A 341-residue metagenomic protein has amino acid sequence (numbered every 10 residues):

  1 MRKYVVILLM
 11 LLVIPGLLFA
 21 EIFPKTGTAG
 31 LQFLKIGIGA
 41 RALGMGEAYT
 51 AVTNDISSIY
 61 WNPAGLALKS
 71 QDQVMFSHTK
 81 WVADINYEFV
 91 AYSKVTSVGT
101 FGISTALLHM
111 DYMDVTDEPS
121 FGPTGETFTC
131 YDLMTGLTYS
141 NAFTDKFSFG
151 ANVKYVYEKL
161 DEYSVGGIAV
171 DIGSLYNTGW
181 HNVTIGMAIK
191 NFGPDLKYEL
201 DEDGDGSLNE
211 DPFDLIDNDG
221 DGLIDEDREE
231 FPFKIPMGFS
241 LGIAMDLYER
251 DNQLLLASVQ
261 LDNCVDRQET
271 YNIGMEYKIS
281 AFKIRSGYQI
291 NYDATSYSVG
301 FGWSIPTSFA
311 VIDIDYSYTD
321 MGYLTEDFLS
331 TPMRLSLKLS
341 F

Functional and structural regions predicted by a protein language model:
M1-Y4, D145: Positively charged n-region of N-terminal signal peptides that target proteins for export
Y4-I14: Sec-dependent N-terminal signal peptides
L12, W81, G193: Short, glycine/serine-rich, charged loops/turns that create anion-binding and catalytic segments at active sites
I14-A20: Sec/Tat signal peptide C-region and signal peptidase I cleavage site
G16, Y60, F76, I168 (+1 more regions): Hydrophobic alpha-helical segments
E21-G46, V52, Q71, N86-F341: Outer-membrane beta-barrel porins/channels
A48-F89: Active-site-flanking structural segment that lines cofactor/substrate pockets
